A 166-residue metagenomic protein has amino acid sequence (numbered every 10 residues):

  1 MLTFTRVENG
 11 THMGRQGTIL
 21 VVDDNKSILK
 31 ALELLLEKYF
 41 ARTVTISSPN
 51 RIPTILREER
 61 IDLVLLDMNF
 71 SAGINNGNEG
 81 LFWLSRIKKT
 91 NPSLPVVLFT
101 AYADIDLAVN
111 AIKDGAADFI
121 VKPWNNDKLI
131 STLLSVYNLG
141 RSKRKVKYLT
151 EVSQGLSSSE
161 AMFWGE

Functional and structural regions predicted by a protein language model:
M1-L20, E33, N50: Non-catalytic signal-transmission and effector/linker regions of two-component phosphorelay proteins
K26-V44: Two-component/phosphorelay signaling modules centered on CheY-like receiver
F40-N50, I55, N75-N76: Short hydrophobic/Thr-rich beta-strand motif most characteristic of the beta2 strand and flanking loop of CheY-like
G73-P92, N110: Short amphipathic alpha-helix used as the core "switch/output" element in two-component signaling
D104-D106, I120, W124-L133: C-terminal output helix
T150-E166: AAA+ ATPase active-site-proximal loops
